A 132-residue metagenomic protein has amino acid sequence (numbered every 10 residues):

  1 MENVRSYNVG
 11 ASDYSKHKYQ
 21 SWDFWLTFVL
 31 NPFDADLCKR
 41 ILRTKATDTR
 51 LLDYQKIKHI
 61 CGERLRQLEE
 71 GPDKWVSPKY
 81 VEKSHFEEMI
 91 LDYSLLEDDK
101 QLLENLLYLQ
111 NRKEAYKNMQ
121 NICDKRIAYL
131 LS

Functional and structural regions predicted by a protein language model:
M1-S132: Intrinsically disordered, low-complexity regulatory regions that flank transcription factor DNA-binding cores
